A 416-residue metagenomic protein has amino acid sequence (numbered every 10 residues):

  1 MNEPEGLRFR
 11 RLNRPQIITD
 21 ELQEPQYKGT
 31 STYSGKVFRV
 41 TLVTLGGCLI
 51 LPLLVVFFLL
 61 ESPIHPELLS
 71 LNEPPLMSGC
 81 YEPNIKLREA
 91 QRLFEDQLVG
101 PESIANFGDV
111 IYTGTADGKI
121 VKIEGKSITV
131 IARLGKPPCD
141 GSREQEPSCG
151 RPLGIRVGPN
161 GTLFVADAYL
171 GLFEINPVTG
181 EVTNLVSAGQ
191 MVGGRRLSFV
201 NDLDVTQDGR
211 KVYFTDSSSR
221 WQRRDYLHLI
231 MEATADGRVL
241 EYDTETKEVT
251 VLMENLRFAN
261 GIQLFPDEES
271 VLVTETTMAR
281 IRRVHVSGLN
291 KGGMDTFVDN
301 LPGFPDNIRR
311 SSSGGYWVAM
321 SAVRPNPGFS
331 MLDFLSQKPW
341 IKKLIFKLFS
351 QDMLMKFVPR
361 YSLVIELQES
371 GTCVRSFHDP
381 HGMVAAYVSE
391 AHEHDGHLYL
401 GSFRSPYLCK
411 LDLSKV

Functional and structural regions predicted by a protein language model:
P52-A90, Y361-S370: Blade/loop signatures of beta-propeller domains
E67-L69, F214-T234, S321-P359: Short, conserved, GDST-rich strand-edge loop motifs in beta-rich repeat architectures
R92-Q97, A132-G135, R143-S148, L185-R196 (+3 more regions): Surface loop/turn motifs at the tips and blade-to-blade linkers of beta-strand repeat domains
N106-D109, V157-N160, V205-G209, P266-E268 (+2 more regions): Residue-level detector of Asp-centered blade-edge/turn motifs that repeat once per structural unit in beta-propeller
V110-Y112, T162-F164, K211-Y213, S270-V273 (+2 more regions): Conserved beta-propeller blade signature
I123-S127, N176-G180, Y242-K247, H285-N290 (+2 more regions): Short loop/turn segments that connect beta-strands within beta-propeller blades
C139-S142, E146-L153, T162, A166-I230 (+1 more regions): Asp-box/WD-like beta-propeller blade repeats and closely related beta-sheet repeat scaffolds
